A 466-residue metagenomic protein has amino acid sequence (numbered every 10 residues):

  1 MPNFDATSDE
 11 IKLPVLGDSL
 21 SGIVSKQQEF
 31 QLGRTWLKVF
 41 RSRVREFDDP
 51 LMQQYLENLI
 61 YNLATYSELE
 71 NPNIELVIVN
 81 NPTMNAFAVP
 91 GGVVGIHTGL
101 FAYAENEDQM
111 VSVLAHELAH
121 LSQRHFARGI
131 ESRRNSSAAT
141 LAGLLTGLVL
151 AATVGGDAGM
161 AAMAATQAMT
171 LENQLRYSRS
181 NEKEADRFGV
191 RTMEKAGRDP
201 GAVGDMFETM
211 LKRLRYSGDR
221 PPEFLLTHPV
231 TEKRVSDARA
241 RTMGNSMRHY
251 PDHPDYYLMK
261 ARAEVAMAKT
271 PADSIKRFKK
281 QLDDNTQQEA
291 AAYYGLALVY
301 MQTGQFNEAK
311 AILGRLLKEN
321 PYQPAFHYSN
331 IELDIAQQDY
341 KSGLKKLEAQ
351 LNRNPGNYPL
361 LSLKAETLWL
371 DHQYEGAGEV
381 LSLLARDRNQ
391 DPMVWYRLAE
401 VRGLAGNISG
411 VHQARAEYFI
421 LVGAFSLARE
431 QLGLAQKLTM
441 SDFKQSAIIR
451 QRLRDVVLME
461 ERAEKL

Functional and structural regions predicted by a protein language model:
M1-N85, L171, R213-Y216, I275-K276 (+6 more regions): Hydrophobic or amphipathic, alpha-helical segments that drive membrane association/targeting
N3-F4, V15-I23, R34, E46 (+7 more regions): Extracytoplasmic and endomembrane cell-envelope/extracellular-matrix remodeling and assembly machinery
R43-Q54, Y66-L76, I130-R133, A158-A161 (+2 more regions): Surface-exposed patches in mature extracellular/periplasmic domains of secreted proteins
G95-S112, S180: Short pre-active-site segment immediately N-terminal to the catalytic Zn-binding motif
I96, S112-H120, R124, A185: Active-site recognition of the HExxH zinc-binding catalytic motif
D108, L118-N135, T153: Catalytic Zn2+-binding segment of zinc metalloproteases
A138-D157, A161-E172: Membrane-active amphipathic alpha-helices enriched in small hydrophobic residues
